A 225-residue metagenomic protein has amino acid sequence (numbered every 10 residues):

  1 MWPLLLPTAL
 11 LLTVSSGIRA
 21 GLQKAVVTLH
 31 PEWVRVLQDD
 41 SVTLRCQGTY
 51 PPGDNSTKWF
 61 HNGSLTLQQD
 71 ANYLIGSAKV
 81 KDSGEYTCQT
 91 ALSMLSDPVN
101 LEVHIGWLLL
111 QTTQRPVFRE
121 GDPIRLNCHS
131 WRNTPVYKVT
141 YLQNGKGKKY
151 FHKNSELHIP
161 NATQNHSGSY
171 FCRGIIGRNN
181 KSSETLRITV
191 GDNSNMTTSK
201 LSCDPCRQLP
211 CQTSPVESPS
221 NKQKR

Functional and structural regions predicted by a protein language model:
M1-E32, T49, G53-T57, A91 (+4 more regions): N-terminal Sec-dependent signal peptide, specifically the hydrophobic helical h-region
L22-Q23, H104-L108, V190-T197: Extracellular interdomain linker/stem segments of modular secreted and single-pass surface proteins
P31-V36, T113-F118: Short beta-strand segments of immunoglobulin-like
L37-D39, E120-P123: Solvent-exposed, conformationally flexible loop/turn segments
V42-Y50, S56-S64, S77, D82-S93 (+6 more regions): Structural signature of extracellular immunoglobulin-like
N62-D70, K146-N154: Short beta-strand segments within Ig-like beta-sandwich modules, predominantly Fibronectin type-III
N72, P98-N100, E156, S182-R187: Well-ordered beta-strand positions in beta-sheet-rich domains
L186-C211, V216: Extracellular juxtamembrane "stalk/ectodomain stem" immediately N-terminal to a transmembrane helix in metazoan
